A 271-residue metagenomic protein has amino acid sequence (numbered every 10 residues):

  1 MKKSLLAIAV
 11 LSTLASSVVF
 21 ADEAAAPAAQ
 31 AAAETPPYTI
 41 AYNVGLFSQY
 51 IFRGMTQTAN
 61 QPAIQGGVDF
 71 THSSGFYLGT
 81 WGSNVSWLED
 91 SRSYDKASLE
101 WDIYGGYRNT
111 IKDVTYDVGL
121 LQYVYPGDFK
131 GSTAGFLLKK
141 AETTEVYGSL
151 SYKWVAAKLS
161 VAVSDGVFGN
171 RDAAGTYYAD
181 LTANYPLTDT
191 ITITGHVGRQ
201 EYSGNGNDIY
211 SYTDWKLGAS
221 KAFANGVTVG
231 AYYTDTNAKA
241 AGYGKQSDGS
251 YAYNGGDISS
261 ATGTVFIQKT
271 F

Functional and structural regions predicted by a protein language model:
M1-T39: Cleavable N-terminal export/targeting peptides
E23-A26, Q30-S86, T262, Q268: Short glycine/proline- and aromatic-enriched beta-strand/turn motifs that initiate or cap beta-hairpins
Y38, N60-I64, A97-W101, V114 (+5 more regions): Residues that define the transmembrane beta-barrel architecture of outer-membrane proteins
L46-F52, G82-S86, N109, Q122-P126 (+5 more regions): Transmembrane beta-strands of outer-membrane beta-barrel pores
T56-T58, F76-I111, Y116-K140, N254: Surface-exposed loop and membrane-interface regions of Gram-negative outer-membrane beta-barrel proteins
G67-D69, Y104-G106, Y147-S149, D180-N184 (+2 more regions): Outer-membrane beta-barrel architecture
S74-T80, K112-V118, W154-L159, Y185 (+2 more regions): Repeated loop/turn-to-beta-strand initiation elements of outer-membrane beta-barrel proteins
L217, K221-V227, N254-F271: Outer-membrane beta-barrel "beta-signal"
